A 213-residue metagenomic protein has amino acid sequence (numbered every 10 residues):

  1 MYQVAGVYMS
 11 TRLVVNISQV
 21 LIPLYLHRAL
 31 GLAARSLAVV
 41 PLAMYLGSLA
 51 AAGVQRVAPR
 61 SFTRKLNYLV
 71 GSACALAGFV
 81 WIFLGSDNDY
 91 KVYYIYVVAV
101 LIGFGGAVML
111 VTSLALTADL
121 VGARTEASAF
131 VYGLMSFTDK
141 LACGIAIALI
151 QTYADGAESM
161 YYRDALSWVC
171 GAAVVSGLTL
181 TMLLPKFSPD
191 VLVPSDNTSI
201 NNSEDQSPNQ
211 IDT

Functional and structural regions predicted by a protein language model:
M1-T213: Membrane-embedded alpha-helical bundles of multi-pass transporters/translocases, especially carrier/permease families
